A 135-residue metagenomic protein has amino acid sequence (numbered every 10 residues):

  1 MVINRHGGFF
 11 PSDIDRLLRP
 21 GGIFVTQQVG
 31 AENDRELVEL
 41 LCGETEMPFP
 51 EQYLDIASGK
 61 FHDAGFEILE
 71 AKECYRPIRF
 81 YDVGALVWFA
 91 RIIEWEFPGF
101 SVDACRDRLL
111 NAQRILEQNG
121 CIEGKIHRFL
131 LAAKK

Functional and structural regions predicted by a protein language model:
V2-I3: Hydrophobic beta-strand segment of the Class I
H6: Glycine-rich, N-terminal phosphate-binding loop of Rossmann-like dinucleotide-binding domains
F9, E32, I56: Short alpha-helical
F9-V25: A short glycine-rich, Lys/Arg-flanked "PGG" loop and its adjoining helix->strand segment in the class I
V29-P48: Short, glycine-/aromatic-enriched active-site segment of Class I SAM-dependent methyltransferases
C42-I56, E94-G99: Acceptor-substrate binding/catalytic loop of class I
F49, Y53-C74: Active-site/pore-lining binding-face segments in mid-to-C-terminal subdomains
E67-K135: Conserved Class I S-adenosyl-L-methionine
